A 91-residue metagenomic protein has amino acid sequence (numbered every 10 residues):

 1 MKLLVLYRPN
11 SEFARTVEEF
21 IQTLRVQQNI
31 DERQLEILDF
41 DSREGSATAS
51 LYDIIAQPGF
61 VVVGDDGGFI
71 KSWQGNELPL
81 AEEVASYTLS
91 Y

Functional and structural regions predicted by a protein language model:
M1-I30: Local sequence-structure signature of Cys/Sec-based thiol-disulfide redox active-site neighborhoods
Y7-R8, D31-G45: Thiol-based oxidoreductase modules, predominantly thioredoxin-like and allied folds used for disulfide exchange
S11, R43, G68: Surface-exposed, flexible loop/turn segments at secondary-structure boundaries
I30-D31, I54: Short, well-ordered coil loops that connect the C-terminus of an alpha-helix to the N-terminus of a beta-strand
S42-S46, L78-A81: A short acidic, often aromatic-flanked loop/helix-cap motif at beta-alpha or helix-coil junctions that lines enzyme
A49: Short beta-strand-centered segments that line the small-molecule binding cleft or hinge of alpha/beta clamshell
Y52-V62: Structural micro-motif
V62-Y91: Non-catalytic, surface beta->alpha helical segment in thiol-disulfide oxidoreductase systems
